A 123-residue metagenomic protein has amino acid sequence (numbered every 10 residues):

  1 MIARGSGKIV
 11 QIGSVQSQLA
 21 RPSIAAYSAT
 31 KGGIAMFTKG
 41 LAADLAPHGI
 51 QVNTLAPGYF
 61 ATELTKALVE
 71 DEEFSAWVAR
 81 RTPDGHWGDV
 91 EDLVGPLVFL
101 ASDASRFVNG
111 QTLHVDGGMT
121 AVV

Functional and structural regions predicted by a protein language model:
V10, V52-L55, T65, G110 (+1 more regions): Hydrophobic structural elements of the Rossmann-like NAD(P)H-binding subdomain that define the short-chain
S14: Residue(s) in the substrate-gating loop at a strand-loop-helix junction that position the organic substrate next
S17-I24, A46-P47: Active-site "substrate specificity/gating" loop of NAD(P)-dependent dehydrogenases, especially the short-chain
Q18, A35, A56-A67: Short, flexible catalytic-loop segment of classical short-chain dehydrogenase/reductase
L19, V98, N109-V123: Short C-terminal tail/terminal secondary-structure segment of NAD(P)H-dependent dehydrogenase/reductase domains
T30, T38: Active-site helix of classical SDR
A43-P47, R106: Alpha-helical segment proximal to the catalytic Tyr-Lys
T54, A76-A104, V108, G117: C-terminal helical subdomain
